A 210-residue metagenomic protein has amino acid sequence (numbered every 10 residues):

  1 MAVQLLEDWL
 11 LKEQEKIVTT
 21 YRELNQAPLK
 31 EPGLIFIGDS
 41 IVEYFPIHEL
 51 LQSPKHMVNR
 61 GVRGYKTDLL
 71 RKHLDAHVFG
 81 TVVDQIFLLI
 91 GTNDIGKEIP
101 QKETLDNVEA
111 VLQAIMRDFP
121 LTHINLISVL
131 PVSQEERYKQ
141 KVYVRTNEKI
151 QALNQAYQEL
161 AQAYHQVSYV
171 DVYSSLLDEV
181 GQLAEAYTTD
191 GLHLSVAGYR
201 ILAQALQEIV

Functional and structural regions predicted by a protein language model:
M1-F36, V42, P46-S53, Y164: N-terminal secretory targeting modules
E7-D8, P54-T67, G191: Acidic/histidine-rich helix-loop elements that form or flank divalent-metal/phosphate-binding sites at the catalytic
L34-I37, V58, I86: Conserved beta-strand elements of the Class I
E43-L50, H56, L69-D106, P131-S133: Oxyanion-hole/transition-state-stabilizing segment in secreted/luminal serine hydrolases and related acyltransferases
L70, T188-V210: Histidine-centered active-site loop/cap adjacent to the catalytic His in serine esterases/O-acetyl transfer systems
I99-N107, K141-K149, A186, D190 (+1 more regions): Alpha-helix N-cap and loop-to-helix initiation/capping positions
F119-H123: A short helix->loop->beta-strand "cap" motif at the edges of active sites that frequently abuts
Q134-D171: Substrate-gating cap/lid alpha-helix
